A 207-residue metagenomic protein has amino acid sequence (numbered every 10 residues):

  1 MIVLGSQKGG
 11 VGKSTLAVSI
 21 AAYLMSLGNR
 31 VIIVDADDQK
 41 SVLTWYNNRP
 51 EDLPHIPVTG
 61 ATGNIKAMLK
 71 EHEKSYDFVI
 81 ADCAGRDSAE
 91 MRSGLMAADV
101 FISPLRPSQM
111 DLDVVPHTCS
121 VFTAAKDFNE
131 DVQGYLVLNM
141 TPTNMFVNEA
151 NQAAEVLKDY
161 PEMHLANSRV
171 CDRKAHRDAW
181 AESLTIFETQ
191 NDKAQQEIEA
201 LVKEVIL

Functional and structural regions predicted by a protein language model:
G5-Q7, V11, A22-R92, F128 (+1 more regions): P-loop/Walker-type NTP enzyme "switch/lid" segment
T15-L16: Hydrophobic positions on the alpha1 helix immediately C-terminal to the Walker A/P-loop
I33, A81, S103, L136-L138: Structural beta-sheet core signal
E90-Q109: Inter-motif core of Ras-like GTPase G domains
V115-D131: Conserved C-terminal guanine-recognition region of P-loop GTPase G domains, centered on the G4
M140, A153-L184: Beta-strand-loop-alpha "switch" segments that mediate conformational coupling across diverse proteins
W180-A194: C-terminal boundary of histidine-terminating zinc-finger modules
